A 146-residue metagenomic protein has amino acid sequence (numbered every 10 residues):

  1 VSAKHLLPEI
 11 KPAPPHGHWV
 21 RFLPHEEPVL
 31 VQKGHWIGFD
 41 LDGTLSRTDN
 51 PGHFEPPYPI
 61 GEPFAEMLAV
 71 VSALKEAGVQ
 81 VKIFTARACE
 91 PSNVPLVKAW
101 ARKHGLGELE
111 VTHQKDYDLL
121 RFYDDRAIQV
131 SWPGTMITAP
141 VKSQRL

Functional and structural regions predicted by a protein language model:
S2-L146: HAD-like aspartate-dependent phosphatase fold
